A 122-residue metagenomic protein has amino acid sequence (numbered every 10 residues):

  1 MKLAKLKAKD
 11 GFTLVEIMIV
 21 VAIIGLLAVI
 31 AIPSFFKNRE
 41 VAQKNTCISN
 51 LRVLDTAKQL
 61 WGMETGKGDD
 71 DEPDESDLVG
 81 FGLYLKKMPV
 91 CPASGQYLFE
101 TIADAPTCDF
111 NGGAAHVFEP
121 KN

Functional and structural regions predicted by a protein language model:
M1-F12: N-terminal leader/signal peptides at the extreme start of proteins
L3, K37, L60-E64: Conserved amphipathic alpha-helical interaction elements at protein-protein interfaces in regulatory, energy-coupling
G11-I19: Secretory/exported precursors with cleavable N-terminal leaders
T13, I30-A31, R52, T56: Catalytic phosphate/metal-binding cores of nucleic-acid and nucleotide-processing enzymes, i.e., regions that mediate
M18-S34: Alpha-helical hydrophobic helix detector
V21, I48, D55: Conserved catalytic core of two-component sensor histidine kinases
F35-L51: Aliphatic-rich helix starts adjacent to a transmembrane/signal segment
T56-N122: Extracellular/periplasmic head regions of type IV pilus-like filament subunits
